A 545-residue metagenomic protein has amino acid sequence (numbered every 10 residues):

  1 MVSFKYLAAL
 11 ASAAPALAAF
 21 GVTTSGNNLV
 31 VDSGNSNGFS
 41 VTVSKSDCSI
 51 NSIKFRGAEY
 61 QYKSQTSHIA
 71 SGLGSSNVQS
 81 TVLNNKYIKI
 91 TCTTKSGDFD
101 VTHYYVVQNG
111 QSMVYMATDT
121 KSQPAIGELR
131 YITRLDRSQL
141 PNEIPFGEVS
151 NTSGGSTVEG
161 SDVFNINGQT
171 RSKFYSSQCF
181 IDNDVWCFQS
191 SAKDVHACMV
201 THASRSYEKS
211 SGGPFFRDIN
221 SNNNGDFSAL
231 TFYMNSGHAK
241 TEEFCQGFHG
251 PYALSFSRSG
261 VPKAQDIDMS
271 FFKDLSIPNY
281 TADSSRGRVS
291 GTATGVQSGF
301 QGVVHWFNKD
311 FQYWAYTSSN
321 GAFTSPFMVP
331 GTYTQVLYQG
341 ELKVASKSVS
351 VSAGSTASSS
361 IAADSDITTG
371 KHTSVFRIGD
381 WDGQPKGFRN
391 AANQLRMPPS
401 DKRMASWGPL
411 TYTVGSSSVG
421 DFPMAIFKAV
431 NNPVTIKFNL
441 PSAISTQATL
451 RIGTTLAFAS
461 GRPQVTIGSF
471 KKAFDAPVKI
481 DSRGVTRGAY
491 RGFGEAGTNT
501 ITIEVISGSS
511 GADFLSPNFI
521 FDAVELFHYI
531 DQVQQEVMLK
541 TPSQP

Functional and structural regions predicted by a protein language model:
L17-T66: Beta-strand-rich N-terminal accessory domains
T23, Y62-A117, Q123, R130: Extended, loop-rich substrate-binding clefts of extracytoplasmic carbohydrate-active enzymes
D136-F248: A contiguous, surface-exposed recognition patch within enzymatic or periplasmic domains that forms
G287-V296, G321-F323, I361: A short, amphipathic beta-strand motif
N308-A322: Short, acidic Ser/Thr/Gly-rich low-complexity loop/linker segments typical of extracellular and cell-surface proteins
N320, N431, T435, N439-S445 (+1 more regions): Beta-strand-rich ligand-recognition modules
G321, G331-L342: A short, solvent-exposed beta-strand micro-motif common in secreted/extracellular proteins
E341-D364: Structured interaction patches on ligand/partner-binding surfaces of diverse proteins
